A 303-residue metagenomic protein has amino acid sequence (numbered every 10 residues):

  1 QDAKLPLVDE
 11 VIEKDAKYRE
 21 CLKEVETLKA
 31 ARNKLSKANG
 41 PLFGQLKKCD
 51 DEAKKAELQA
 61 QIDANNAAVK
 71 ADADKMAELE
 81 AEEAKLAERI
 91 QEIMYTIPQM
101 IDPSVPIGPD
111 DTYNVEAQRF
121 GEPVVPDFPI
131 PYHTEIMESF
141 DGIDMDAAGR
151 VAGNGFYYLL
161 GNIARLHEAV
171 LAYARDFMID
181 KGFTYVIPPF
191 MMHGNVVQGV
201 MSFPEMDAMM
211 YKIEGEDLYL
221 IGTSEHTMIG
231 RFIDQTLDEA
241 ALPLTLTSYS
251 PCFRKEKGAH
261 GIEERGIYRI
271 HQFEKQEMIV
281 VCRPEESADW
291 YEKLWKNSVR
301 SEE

Functional and structural regions predicted by a protein language model:
Q1-P123, E138, G142: N-terminal alpha-helical targeting/anchoring segments
R119-E302: TRNA-recognition modules of translation machinery and tRNA-sensing kinases, especially anticodon-binding
